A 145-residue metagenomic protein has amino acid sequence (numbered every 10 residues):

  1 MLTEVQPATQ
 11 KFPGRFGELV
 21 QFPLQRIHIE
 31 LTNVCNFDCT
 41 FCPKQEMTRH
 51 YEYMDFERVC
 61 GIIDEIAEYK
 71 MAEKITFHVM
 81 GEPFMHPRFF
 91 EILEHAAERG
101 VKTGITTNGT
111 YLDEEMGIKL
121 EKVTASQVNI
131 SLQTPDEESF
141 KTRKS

Functional and structural regions predicted by a protein language model:
M1-V128, E138-R143: Conserved alpha-helical substructure of the radical SAM core
I130-L132: Conserved phosphate-donor/acceptor-positioning beta-strand/loop module used by diverse small-molecule
